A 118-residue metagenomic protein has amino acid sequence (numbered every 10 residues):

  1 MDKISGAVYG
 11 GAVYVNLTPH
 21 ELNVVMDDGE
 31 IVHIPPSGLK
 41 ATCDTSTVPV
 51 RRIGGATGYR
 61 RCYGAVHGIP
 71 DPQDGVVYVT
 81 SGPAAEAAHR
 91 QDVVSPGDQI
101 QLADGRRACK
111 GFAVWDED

Functional and structural regions predicted by a protein language model:
M1-V13, P19-D118: Intrinsically disordered, low-complexity segments enriched in small/polar residues
